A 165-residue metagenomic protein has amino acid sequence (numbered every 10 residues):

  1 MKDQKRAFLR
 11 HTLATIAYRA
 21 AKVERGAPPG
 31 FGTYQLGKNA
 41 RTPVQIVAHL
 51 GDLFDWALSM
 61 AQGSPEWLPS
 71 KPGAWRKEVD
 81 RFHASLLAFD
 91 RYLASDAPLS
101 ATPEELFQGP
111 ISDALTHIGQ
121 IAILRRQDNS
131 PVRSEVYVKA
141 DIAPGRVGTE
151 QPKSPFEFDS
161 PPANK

Functional and structural regions predicted by a protein language model:
M1-D3: Short, contiguous pre-domain boundary segments
R6, R10-E24, P29-P69, A101-P162: Short, contiguous alpha-helical
W56-A97: Helix-adjacent hinge/juxtasegments
V79-S95, G145-N164: Charged/polar, low-hydrophobicity segments characteristic of intrinsically disordered regions and flexible loops
